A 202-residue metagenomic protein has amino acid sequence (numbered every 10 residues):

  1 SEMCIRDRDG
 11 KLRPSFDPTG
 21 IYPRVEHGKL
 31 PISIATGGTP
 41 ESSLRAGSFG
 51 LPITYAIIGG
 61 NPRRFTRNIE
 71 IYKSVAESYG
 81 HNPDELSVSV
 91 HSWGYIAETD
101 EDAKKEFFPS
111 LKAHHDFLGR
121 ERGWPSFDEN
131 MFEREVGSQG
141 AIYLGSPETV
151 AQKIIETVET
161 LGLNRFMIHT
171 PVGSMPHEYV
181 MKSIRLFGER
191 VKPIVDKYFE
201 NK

Functional and structural regions predicted by a protein language model:
E2-I5: Short, small-residue-biased leader/transition segments that mark boundaries at the very start of proteins
H27-G38, Y95-A97, S138-P147: Active-site mouth loops of central-metabolism enzymes
I32, A46, Y72, A103 (+2 more regions): Conserved, mostly hydrophobic/aromatic
I32-A35, I53-A56, L86-S92, F166-I168: Hydrophobic faces of well-ordered beta-strands that scaffold small-molecule active sites in alpha/beta enzyme cores
G38-P62: A conserved active-site cap/scaffold subdomain adjacent to cofactor or substrate pockets
F65-K73, Y179-F199: C-terminal helical cap(s) of enzyme catalytic domains, especially alpha/beta-barrels
K104-G137: Active-site pocket-lining/capping segments in soluble small-molecule metabolic enzymes
G145-E159: A short, acidic, amphipathic alpha-helical segment used as a generic capping/interface helix at domain edges
